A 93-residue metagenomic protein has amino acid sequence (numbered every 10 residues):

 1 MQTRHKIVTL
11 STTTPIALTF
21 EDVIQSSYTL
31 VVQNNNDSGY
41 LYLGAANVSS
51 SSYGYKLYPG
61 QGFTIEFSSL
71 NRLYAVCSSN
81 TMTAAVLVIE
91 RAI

Functional and structural regions predicted by a protein language model:
M1-I7, T81, I93: Short, low-complexity N-terminal tether/leader segments at secretion or assembly junctions of large, surface-exposed
K6-Q25: Surface-exposed ligand/attachment interfaces on beta-rich extracellular proteins
L18, S26, A46-S50: Peripheral peptide segments
S26-L30, F67-M82: Noncatalytic modules at the cell exterior or secretory-pathway interfaces, chiefly beta-strand-rich lectin/adhesion
Q33-Y53: Short, surface-exposed beta-strand/strand-loop-strand elements in extracellular ectodomains
G39-L43, S79-E90: Edge beta-strands of jelly-roll/beta-sandwich modules across compartments, strongly enriched in secreted/luminal
Y58-L70: Beta-sandwich interaction modules
